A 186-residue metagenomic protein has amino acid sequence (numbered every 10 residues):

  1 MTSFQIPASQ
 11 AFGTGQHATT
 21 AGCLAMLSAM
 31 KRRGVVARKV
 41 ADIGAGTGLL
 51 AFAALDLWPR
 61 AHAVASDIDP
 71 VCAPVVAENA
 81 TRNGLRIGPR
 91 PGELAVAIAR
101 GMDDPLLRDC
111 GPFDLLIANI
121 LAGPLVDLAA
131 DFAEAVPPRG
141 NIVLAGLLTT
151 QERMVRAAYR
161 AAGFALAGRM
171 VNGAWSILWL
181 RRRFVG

Functional and structural regions predicted by a protein language model:
T2, V36-K39, G140: Nucleotide donor/acceptor-binding cores
F4-A8: A short, charged helix-loop
Q10, F184-G186: Residues that cap or initiate secondary-structure elements
Q10-R100: Conserved SAM/SAH cofactor-binding pocket of Class I
R33, I68-F184: S-adenosylmethionine
